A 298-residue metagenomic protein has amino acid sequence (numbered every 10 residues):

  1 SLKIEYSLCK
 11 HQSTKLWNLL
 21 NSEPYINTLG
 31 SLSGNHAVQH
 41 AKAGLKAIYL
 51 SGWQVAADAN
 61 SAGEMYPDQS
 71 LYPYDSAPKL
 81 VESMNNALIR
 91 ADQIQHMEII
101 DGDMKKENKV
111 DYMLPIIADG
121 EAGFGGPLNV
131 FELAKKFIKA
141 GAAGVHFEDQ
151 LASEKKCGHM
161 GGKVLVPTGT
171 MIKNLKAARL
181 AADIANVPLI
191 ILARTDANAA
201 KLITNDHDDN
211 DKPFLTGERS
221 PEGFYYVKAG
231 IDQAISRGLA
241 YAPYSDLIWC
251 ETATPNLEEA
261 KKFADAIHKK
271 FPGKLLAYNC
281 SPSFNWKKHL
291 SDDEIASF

Functional and structural regions predicted by a protein language model:
S1-F298: Alpha/beta enzyme core
